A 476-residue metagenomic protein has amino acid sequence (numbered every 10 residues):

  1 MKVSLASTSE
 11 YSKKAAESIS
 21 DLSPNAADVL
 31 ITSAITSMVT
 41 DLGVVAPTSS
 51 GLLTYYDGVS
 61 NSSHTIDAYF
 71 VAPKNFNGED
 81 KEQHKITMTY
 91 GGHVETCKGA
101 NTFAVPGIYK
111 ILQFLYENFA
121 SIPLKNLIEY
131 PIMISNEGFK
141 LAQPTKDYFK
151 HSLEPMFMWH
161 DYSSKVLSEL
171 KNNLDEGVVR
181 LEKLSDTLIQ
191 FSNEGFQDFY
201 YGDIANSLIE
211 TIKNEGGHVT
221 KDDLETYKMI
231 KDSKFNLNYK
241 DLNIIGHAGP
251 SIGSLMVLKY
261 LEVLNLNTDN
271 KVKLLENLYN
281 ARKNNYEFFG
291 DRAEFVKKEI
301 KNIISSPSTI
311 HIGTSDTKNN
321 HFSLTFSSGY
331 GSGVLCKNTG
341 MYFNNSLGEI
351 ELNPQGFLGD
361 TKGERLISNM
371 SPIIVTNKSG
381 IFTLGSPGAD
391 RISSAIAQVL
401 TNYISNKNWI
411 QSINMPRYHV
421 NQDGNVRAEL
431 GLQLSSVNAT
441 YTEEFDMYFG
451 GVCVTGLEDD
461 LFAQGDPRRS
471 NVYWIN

Functional and structural regions predicted by a protein language model:
M1-E194, F199-Y201, N206-K240, A248 (+2 more regions): Noncatalytic scaffold domains of N-terminal-nucleophile
T36-S37, V45, S49-D57, I310-S315 (+4 more regions): Short beta-strand scaffold segments in enzyme catalytic cores
V39-T65, H218, N320-F382, S405 (+1 more regions): Active-site rim segments in enzyme catalytic domains, especially the processed small/beta chain of N-terminal
T187, Y200-T226, N284-I300, K318 (+2 more regions): Amphipathic alpha-helical
I230-K231, S306-T309, S368-M370: Short, small/polar residue-rich loop motifs at catalytic or cofactor-binding pockets
G246-G249, L255, V375-I392: Extended C-terminal regions of large enzymes
K259-S327, N338-T339, A439: Internal maturation/activation junctions in enzymes
N284-D291, E364, I396, Y403-D446: Extended C-terminal subregions enriched in glycine
